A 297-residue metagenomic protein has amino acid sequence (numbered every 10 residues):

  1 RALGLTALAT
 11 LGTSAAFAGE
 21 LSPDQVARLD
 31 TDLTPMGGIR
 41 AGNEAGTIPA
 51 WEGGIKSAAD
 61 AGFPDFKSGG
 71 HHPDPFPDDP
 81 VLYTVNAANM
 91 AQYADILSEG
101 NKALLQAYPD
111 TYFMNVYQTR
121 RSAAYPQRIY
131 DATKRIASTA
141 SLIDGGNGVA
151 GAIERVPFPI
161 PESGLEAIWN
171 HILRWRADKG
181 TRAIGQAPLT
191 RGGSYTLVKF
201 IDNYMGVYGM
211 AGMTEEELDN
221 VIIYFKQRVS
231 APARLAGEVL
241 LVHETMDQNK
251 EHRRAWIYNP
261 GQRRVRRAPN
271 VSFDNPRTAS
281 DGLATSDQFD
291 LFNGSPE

Functional and structural regions predicted by a protein language model:
R1-G4: N-terminal export leaders
T13-E20: Sec/Tat signal peptide C-region and signal peptidase I cleavage site
E20, G38, A268: Functionally constrained cores in energy, signaling, and assembly domains
P23-H252: Solvent-exposed N-terminal domain segments of exported/luminal and surface proteins
I223-F225, E238-E297: Acidic, serine/threonine- and glycine-rich low-complexity intrinsically disordered segments that serve as flexible
